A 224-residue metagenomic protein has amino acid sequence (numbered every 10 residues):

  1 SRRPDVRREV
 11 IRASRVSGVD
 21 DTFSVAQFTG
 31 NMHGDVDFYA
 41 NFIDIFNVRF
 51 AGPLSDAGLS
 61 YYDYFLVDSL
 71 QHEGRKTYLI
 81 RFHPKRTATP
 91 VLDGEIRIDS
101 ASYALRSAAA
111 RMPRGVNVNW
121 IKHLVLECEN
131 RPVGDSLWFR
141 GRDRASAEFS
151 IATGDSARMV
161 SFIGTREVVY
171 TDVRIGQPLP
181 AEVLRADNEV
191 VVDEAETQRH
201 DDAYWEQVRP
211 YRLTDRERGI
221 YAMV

Functional and structural regions predicted by a protein language model:
S1-D93, N117, A147-V224: Structured extracytoplasmic
E73-R81, R106-A109, L137-R142: Short, hydrophobic/aromatic-rich segments at coil-to-beta transitions
R81-F82, G94-I98, A110-R111: Contiguous, well-ordered alpha-helical segments that form the cores/surfaces of helical PPI scaffolds
A88, S100-A104, A109-G115: Short helix-loop boundary/capping segments
V91, S102, N117, G134-L137: Long alpha-helical, hydrophobic tracts
G94-I96, S100, V125-D135: Extended lipid/amphipathic-ligand handling interfaces
P113-H123, E127-N130: Outer-membrane beta-barrel proteins
L126, P132-G134, G141-R142, S146-A147 (+1 more regions): C-terminal soluble interaction/assembly domains
